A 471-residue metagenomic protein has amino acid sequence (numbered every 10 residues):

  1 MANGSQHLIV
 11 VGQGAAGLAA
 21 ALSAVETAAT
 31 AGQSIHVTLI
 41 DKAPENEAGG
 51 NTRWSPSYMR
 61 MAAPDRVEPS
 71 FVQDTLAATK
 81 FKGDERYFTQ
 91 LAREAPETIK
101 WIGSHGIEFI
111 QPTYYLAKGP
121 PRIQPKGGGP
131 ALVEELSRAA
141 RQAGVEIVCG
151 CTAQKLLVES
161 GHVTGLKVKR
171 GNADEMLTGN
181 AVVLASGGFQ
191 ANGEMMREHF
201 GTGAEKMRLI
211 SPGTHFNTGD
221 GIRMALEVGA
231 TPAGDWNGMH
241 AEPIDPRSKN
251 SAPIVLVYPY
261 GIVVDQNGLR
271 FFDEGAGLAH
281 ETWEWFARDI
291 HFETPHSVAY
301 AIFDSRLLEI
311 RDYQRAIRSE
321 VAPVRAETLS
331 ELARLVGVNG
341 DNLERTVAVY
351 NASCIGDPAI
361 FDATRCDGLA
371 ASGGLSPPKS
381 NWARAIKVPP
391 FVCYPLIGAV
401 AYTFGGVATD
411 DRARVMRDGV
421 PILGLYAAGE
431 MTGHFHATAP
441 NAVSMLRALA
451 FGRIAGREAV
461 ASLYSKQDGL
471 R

Functional and structural regions predicted by a protein language model:
N3, L22, A316-I317, Y402-S465 (+1 more regions): C-terminal structured subdomain/cap of oxidoreductase catalytic cores
G4-Q6, G171-A181, P421: Core beta-strand elements of the Rossmann-like FAD/NAD(P) dinucleotide-binding domain in flavoenzyme oxidoreductases
Q6-T38, V460: N-terminal Rossmann-like FAD-binding beta1-loop-alpha1 element of flavoenzymes
G12, G179, A185-S186, Q266 (+1 more regions): Short, well-ordered coil/turn residues at beta-beta hairpins and beta-strand->alpha-helix junctions within
I35-H36, K42-E146, G150-K155, V263 (+5 more regions): Conserved N-terminal/central alpha/beta ligand/cofactor-binding core
K155, N342-F435: A glycine-rich dinucleotide-binding beta-alpha-beta segment and adjacent secondary-structure elements that constitute
L177-I244, M445, I454, E458: Glycine-rich loop(s) and the adjacent beta-strand/alpha-helix scaffold that form part
I222-M224, V228-E344, A352: An anion/pyrophosphate-binding glycine-rich loop and adjacent beta-alpha core in soluble alpha-beta enzymes
